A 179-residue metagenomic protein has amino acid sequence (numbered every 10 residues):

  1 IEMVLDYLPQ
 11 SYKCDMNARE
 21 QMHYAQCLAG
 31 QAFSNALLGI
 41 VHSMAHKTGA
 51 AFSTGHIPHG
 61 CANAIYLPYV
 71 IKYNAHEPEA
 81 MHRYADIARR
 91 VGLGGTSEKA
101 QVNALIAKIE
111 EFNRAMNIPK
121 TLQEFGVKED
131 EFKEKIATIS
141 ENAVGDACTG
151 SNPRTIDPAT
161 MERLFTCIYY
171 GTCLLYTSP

Functional and structural regions predicted by a protein language model:
I1-A36: Carboxylate- and glycine-rich phosphate/diphosphate-binding segment that chelates Mg2+/Mn2+
M22-G30, M44, L67, I109 (+3 more regions): Short alpha-helical scaffolding segments that buttress acidic/His motifs in well-ordered protein cores
Q31-G60: Glycine-rich phosphate/pyrophosphate-binding beta-alpha loops
A51-T54, G60-E131: Gly/Pro-rich interdomain helix-loop hinge
Q123-T155: Internal helix-turn-beta structural module
R154-Y169: Long, compositionally biased
Y176-P179: Conserved small/polar residues in nucleotide/adenosyl-binding loops
